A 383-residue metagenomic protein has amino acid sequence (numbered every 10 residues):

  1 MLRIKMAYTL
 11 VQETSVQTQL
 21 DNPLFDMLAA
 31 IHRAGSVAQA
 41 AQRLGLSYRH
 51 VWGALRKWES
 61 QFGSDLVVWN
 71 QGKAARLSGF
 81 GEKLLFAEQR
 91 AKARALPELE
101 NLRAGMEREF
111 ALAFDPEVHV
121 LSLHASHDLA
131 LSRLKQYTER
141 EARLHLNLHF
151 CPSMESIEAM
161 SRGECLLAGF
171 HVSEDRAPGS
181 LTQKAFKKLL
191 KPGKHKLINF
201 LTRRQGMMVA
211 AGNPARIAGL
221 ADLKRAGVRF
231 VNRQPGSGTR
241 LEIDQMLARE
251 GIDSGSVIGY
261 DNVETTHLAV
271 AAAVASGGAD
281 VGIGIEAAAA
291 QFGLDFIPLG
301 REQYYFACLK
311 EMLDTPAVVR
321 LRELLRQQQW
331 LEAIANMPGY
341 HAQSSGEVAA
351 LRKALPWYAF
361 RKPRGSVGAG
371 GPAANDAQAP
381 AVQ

Functional and structural regions predicted by a protein language model:
M1-C165, K188-H195, L220, Q328-Q383: N-terminal hydrophobic or amphipathic helices and topogenic motifs
D21-L24, P192-G206, L294-E323, S344-A350: Periplasmic-binding protein-like
E117-S126, A221-L241: Short loop->beta-strand "edge-of-pocket" segments that line small-molecule binding or catalytic clefts across diverse
R133-A142, E164, A221, T239-Y260: Ligand-binding cleft/hinge of the Venus flytrap
H145-P152, R233, D253-T266: Short beta-strand-to-loop elements that line the ligand-binding cleft of bilobed periplasmic-binding protein-like
M154-A168, V172-S173, V263-G278: Short helices/loops that flank or line small-molecule/ion binding pockets
H171-F186, A271-G300: A ligand-binding cleft/hinge motif common to bilobed small-molecule-binding domains
F200, V209-F230: Flexible hinge/capping segments at coil-to-helix
